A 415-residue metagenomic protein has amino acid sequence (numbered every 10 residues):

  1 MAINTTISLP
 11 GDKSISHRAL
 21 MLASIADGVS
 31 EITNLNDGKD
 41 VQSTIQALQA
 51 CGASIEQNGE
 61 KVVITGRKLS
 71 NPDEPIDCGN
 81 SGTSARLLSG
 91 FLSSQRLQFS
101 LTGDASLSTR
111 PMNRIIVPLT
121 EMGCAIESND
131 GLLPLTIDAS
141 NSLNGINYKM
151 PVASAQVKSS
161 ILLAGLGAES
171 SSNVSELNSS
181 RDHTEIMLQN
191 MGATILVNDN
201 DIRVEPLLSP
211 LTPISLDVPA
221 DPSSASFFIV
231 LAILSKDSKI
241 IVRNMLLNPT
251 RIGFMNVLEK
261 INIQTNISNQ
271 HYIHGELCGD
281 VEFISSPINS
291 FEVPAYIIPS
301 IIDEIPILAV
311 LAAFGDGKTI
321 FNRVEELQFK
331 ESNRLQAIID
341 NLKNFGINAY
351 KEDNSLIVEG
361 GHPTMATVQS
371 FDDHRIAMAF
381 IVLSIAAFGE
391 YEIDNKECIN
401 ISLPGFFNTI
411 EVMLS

Functional and structural regions predicted by a protein language model:
M1-S415: Structural preference for solvent-exposed beta-strand-turn elements and adjacent flexible terminal/loop segments within
